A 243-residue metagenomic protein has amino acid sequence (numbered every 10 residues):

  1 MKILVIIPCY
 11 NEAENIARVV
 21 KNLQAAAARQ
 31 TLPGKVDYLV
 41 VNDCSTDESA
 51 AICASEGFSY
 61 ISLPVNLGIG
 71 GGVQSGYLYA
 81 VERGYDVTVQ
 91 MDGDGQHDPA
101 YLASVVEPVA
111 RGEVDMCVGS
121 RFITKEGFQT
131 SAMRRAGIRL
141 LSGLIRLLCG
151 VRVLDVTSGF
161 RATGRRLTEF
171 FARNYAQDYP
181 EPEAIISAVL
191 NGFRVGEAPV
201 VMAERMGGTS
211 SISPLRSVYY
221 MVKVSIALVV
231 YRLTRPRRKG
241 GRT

Functional and structural regions predicted by a protein language model:
K2-L4, D37, E183: Cell-envelope/extracellular polymer assembly enzymes that use nucleotide-activated donors
I7, V20, T31-C44, I61 (+1 more regions): Short beta-strand/loop segment that forms part of the nucleotide-sugar
E12-A28: Short, well-formed alpha-helical segments that are part of the catalytic scaffolds of diverse glycosyltransferases
I16, L23, G76, D94 (+4 more regions): Residue-level signature of catalytic and energy-coupling elements of molecular machines, predominantly ATP/GTP-dependent
A27-P33, E56, G84, A110: Short helix-capping segments at alpha-helix termini
N42-A50, G95: A conserved acidic beta->alpha catalytic loop
V65, I69-E82, V87, P99-D178 (+2 more regions): Acceptor/aglycone-binding surface of glycosyltransferases and processive sugar-polymer synthases
V151-R152, R173-A176, I185-A203: Catalytic donor-sugar/metal-binding loop of nucleotide-sugar-dependent glycosyltransferases
